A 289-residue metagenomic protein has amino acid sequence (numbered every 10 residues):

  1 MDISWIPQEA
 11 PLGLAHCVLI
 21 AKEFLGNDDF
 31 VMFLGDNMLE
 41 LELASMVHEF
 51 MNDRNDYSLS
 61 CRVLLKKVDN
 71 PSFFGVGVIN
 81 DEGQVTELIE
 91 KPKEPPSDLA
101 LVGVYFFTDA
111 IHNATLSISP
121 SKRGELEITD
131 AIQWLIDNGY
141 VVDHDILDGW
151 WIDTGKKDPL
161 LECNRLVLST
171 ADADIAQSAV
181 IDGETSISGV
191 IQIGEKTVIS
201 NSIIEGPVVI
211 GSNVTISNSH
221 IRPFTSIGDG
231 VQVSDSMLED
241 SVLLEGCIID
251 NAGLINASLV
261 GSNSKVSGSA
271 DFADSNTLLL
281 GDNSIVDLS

Functional and structural regions predicted by a protein language model:
M1-D81: Conserved beta-loop-beta/alpha segment of the NTase-like Rossmann-fold superfamily that binds/positions NTPs
P11-L14, N70, E94, W151-I152 (+1 more regions): A short acidic, often aromatic-flanked loop/helix-cap motif at beta-alpha or helix-coil junctions that lines enzyme
F30, M38, L99, G103-V104 (+1 more regions): A residue-level structural signature of the nucleotidyltransferase/glycosyltransferase Rossmann-like core
I79-L99: A short, charged helix-loop
Q84, D109-A110, S117-S289: Left-handed beta-helix
V102-A114: Conserved nucleotide-sugar donor-binding and metal-coordinating catalytic region shared by glycosyltransferases
